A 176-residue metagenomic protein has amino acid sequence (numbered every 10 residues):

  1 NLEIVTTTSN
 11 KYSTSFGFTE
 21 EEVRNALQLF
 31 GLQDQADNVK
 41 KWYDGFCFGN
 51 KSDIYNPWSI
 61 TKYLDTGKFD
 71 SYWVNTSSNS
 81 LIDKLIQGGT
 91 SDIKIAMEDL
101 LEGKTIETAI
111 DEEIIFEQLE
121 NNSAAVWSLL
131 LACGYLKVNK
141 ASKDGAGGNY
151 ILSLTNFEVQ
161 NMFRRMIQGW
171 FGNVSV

Functional and structural regions predicted by a protein language model:
N1-V176: Phosphate-binding site recognition
